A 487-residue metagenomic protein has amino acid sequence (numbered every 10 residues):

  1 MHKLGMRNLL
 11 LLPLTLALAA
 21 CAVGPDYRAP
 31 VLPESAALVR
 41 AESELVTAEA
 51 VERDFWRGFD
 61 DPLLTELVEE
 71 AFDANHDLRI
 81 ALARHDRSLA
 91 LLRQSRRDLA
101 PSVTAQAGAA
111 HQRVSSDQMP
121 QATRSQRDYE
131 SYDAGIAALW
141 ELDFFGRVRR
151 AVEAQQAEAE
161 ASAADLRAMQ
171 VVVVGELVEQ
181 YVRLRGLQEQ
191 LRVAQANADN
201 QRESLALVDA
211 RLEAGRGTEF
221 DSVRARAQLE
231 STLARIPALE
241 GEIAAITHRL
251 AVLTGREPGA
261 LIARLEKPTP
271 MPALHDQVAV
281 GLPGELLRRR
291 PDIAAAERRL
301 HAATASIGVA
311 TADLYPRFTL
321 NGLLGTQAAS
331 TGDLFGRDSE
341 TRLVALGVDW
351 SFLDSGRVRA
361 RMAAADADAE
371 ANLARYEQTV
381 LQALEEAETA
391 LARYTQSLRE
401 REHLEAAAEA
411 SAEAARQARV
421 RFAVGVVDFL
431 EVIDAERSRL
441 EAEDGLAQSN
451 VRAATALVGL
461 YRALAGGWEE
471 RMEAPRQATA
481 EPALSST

Functional and structural regions predicted by a protein language model:
H2-P13, L18-D73, Y132, Q156 (+3 more regions): Terminal intrinsically disordered/low-complexity segments used for targeting and assembly
A22-E176, R317-G322, T341-L343, S355-M362: Short flexible linkers and secondary-structure junctions
V68, D133-A137, Y181, P283 (+2 more regions): Membrane-embedded beta-strand positions in outer-membrane beta-barrel channels/transporters
R79-I80, R96-R97, L142-Q170, F220 (+6 more regions): Sec/SRP-type N-terminal targeting helices
V148, A163-L282, R393, S397 (+3 more regions): Periplasmic alpha-helical coiled-coil/stalk elements that build and connect Gram-negative outer-membrane
L212-R216, F422-V426, A463-G467: A short glycine-centered flexible hinge/capping loop motif at secondary-structure junctions
T218-F220, V426-A447: Short terminal targeting/anchoring segments
